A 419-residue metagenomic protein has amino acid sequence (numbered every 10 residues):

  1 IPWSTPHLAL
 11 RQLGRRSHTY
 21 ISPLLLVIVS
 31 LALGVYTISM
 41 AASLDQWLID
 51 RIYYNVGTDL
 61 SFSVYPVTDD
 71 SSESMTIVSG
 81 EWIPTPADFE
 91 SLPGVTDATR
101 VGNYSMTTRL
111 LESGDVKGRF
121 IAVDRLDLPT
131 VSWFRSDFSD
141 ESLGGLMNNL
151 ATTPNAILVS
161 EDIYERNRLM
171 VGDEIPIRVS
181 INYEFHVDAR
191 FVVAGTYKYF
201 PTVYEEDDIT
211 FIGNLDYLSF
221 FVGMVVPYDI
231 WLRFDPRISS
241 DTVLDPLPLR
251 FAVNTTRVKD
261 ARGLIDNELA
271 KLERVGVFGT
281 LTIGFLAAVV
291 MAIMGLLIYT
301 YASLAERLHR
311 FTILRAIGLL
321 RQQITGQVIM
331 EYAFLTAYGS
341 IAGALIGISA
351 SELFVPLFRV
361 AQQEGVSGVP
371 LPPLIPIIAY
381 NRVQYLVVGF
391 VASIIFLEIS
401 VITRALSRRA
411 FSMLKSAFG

Functional and structural regions predicted by a protein language model:
I1-A32, S303, L320, I329 (+2 more regions): N-terminal Sec/SRP start-transfer signal
R11-H18, G279, I283, Q322-G339 (+4 more regions): Alpha-helical transmembrane segments of multi-pass membrane proteins
I21, L31-D59, Y301, A350 (+1 more regions): Alpha-helical transmembrane segments
D50-R51, V56-D59, Y65-R178, R190-T196: Short beta-strand boundary microenvironments
N55-V56, N148-A151, T196-T242, R262: Small-residue transmembrane helix packing/gating motifs
D245-A292, S303-E306, Q327: Peri-transmembrane interface segments
G295-A337: Interfacial "coupling" helices/loops that link adjacent transmembrane helices in transporter permeases
I341-V388, I399, T403-S412: Short helix-loop junctions at transmembrane helix boundaries
